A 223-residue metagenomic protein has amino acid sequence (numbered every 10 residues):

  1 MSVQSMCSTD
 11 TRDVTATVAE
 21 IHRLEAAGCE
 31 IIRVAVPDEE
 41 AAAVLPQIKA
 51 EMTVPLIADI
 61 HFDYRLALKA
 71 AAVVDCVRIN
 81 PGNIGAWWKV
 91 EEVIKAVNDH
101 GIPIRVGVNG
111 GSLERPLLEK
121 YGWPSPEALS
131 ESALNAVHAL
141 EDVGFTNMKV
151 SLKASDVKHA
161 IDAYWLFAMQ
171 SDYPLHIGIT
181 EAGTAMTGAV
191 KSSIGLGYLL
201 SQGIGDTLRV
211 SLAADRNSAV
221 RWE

Functional and structural regions predicted by a protein language model:
M1-A16, A35-P37, V54-F62, G82 (+2 more regions): Active-site mouth loops of central-metabolism enzymes
M1-C7, E30-V34, L56-I60, V77-I79 (+4 more regions): Hydrophobic faces of well-ordered beta-strands that scaffold small-molecule active sites in alpha/beta enzyme cores
A19-E20, L24, R33-V73: N-terminal active-site wall of soluble small-molecule enzyme domains
G28, E51-V54, A71-V77, N98-G101 (+3 more regions): Glycine-enriched alpha-helix->loop->beta-strand junction motifs that scaffold or abut catalytic
G28-E30, V73-K89, I179, Q202-N217: Glycine-rich phosphate-binding active-site loops on the catalytic face of alpha/beta enzymes
E39-I60, E92-I104, Y164-L175: Alpha-helix-loop-beta-strand connector modules within alpha/beta enzyme cores
V54, Y64-R105: Hydrophobic or amphipathic alpha-helical targeting/insertion segments
N109-S112, L117-E223: Catalytic alpha/beta core domains of metabolic enzymes, predominantly
